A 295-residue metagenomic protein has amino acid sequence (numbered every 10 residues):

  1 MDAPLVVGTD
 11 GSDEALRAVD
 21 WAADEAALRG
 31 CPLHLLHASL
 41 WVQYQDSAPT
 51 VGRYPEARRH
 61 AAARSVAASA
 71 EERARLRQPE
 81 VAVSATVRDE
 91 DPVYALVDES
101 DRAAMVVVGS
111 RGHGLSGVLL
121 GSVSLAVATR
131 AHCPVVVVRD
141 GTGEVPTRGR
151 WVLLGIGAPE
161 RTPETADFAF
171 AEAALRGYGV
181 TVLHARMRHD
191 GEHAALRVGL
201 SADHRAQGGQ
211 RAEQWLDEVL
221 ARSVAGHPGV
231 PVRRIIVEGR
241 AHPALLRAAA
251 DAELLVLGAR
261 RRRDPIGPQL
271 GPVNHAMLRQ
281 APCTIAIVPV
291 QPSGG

Functional and structural regions predicted by a protein language model:
M1, E14, Y54-A57, E72-V106 (+4 more regions): Structural beta-alpha unit
M1-R53, R150-A202, V224-A225, L254 (+1 more regions): Small/aliphatic-rich secondary-structure junction motif
L16, D20-A23, A27, L35 (+5 more regions): Conserved N-terminal glycine/acidic-rich loop preference
H34-L36, S84-R88, V136, T181-L183 (+2 more regions): General small-molecule cofactor/ligand-binding pocket signal
R53-S65, S201-A212: A short acidic, glycine-rich active-site loop that binds or catalyzes chemistry on phosphate/adenosine moieties
M105-A126, G149, L254-R279, G294: Glycine-rich, Arg-bearing micro-motifs that act as flexible, cationic patches
V107-S110, V135-D140, I285-P289: Short beta-strand elements of ligand-binding domains
S124-E144: Short, structured interface segments
